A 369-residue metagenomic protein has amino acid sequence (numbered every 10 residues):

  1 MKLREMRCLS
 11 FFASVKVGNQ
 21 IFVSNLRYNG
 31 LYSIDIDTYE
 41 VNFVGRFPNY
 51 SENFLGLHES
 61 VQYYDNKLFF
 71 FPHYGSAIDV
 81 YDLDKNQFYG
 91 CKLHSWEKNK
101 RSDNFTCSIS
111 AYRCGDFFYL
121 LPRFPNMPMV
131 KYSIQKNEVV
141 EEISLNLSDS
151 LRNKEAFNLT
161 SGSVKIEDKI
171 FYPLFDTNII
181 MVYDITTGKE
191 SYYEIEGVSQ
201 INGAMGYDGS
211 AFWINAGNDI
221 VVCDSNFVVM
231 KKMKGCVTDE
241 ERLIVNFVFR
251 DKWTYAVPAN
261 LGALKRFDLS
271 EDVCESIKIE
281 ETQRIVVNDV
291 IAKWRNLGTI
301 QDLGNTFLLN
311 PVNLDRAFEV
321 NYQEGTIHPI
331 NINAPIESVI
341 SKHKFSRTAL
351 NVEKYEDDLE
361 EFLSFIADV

Functional and structural regions predicted by a protein language model:
M6-S14, S51-Q62, N99-Y112, S150-S163 (+4 more regions): Repeated scaffold domains used in trafficking and secretory/extracellular systems, primarily beta-propellers
G18-N19, D65-N66, G115-D116, E167-K169 (+3 more regions): Short coil/turn segments that connect the beta-strands within blades of beta-propeller domains
V23-R27, F70-Y74, L120-F124, Y172-D176 (+3 more regions): Conserved beta-strand positions in repeat-built beta-propeller and related beta-rich domains
Y28-S33, S76-V80, N126-Y132, T177-V182 (+3 more regions): Structural motif
D35-Y39, D82-N86, S133-N137, D184-G188 (+3 more regions): Short loop/turn segments that connect beta-strands within beta-propeller blades
N42-P48, Y89-W96, V140-L147, S191-E196 (+3 more regions): Beta-propeller fold detector
S102-T186, S191-D208, W213-A216, C223: Solenoidal tandem-repeat scaffolds enriched in leucines and small polar residues
G298-V369: Blade-level signature of beta-propeller repeat domains, shared across WD40, Kelch, NHL, RCC1 and BNR/Asp-box propellers
